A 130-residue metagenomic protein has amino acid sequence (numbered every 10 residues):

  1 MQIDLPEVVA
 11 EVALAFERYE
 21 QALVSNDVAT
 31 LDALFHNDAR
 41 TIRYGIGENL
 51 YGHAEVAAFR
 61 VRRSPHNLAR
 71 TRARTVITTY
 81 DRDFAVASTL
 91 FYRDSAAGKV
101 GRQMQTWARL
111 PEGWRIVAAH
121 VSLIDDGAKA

Functional and structural regions predicted by a protein language model:
M1-N37, D126-A130: Short, low-complexity N-terminal intrinsically disordered segments enriched in polar/charged residues
D4, E11-L14, R40, I46 (+1 more regions): Surface-exposed, charged secondary-structure patches
Y19, L31-D32, G52, V56 (+2 more regions): Hydrophobic pocket/interface hotspot
S25, Y51, H66, R70 (+3 more regions): Mature, folded catalytic cores of secreted/periplasmic enzymes
D32-A33, R43-Y44, T71-R72, V117-A118: Short, hydrophobic secondary-structure boundary micro-motifs
F35, F91-R93, H120-L123: Short beta-strand segments enriched in hydrophobic/aromatic residues within well-folded beta-rich domains
D38, G47-E48, M104, G113: A short, glycine- and basic residue-enriched loop/turn that sits immediately adjacent to a domain's principal
V100-A130: Short beta-strand edge/turn micro-motifs at domain boundaries
